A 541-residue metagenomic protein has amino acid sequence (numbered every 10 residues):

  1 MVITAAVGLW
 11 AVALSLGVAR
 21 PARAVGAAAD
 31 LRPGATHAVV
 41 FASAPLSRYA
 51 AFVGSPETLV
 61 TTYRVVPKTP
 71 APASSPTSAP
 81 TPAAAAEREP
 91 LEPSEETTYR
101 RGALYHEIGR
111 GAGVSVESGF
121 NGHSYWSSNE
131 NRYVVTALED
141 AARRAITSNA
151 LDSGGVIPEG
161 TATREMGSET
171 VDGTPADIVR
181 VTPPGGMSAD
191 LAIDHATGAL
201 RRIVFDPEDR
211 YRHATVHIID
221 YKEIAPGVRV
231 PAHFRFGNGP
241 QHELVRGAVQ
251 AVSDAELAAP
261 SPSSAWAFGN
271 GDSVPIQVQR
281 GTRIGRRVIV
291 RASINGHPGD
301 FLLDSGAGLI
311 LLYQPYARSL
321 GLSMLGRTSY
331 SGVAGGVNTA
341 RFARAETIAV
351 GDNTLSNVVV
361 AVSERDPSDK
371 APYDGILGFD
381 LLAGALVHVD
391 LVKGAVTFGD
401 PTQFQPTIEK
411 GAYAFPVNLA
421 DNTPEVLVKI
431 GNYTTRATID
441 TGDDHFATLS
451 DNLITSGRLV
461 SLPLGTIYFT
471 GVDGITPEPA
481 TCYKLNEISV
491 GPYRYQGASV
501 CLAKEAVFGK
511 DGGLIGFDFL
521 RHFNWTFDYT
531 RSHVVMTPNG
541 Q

Functional and structural regions predicted by a protein language model:
I3-G17: Bacterial N-terminal signal peptides
L14-A28: Signal peptide processing junction and immediate N-terminal pro/mature segment of secreted/exported proteins
A24-D30, S75-E87, A192-A196, L200 (+2 more regions): Pepsin/retropepsin-fold aspartyl endopeptidases
D30-A42, S124-A189, H195-A199, P207-R210 (+3 more regions): Flexible, processing/modification-adjacent segments and terminal tails in exported/periplasmic/extracellular proteins
D30-N131, A162, G167, L309: N-terminal mature ectodomain segment of secretory-pathway/periplasmic proteins
S55-T62, R100-E107, D172-R180, G198-R202 (+1 more regions): Short, hydrophobic/aromatic-rich segments at coil-to-beta transitions
V65-P67, I108-G111, S128-N131, V181-P183 (+2 more regions): Beta-turn initiation residues at beta-strand->coil junctions
E89-E95, A112-S115, P184-A189, R212-H217 (+1 more regions): Short, surface-exposed coil-to-beta transition loops
